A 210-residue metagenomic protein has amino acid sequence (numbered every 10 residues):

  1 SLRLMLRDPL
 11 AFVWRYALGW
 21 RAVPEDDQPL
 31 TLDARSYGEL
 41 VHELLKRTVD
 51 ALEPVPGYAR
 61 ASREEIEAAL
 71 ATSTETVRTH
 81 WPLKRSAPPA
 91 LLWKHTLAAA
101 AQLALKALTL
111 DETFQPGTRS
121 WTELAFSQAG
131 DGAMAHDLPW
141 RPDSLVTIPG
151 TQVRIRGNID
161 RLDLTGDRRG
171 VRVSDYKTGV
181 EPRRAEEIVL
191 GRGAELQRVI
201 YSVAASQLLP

Functional and structural regions predicted by a protein language model:
S1, G19-T31, L52-A61, W81-K94 (+2 more regions): Glycine- and acidic
S1, Q207-P210: Short, intrinsically disordered, charge-balanced linker/junction segments flanking boundaries in proteins
S1-R47: C-terminal, charged and often intrinsically disordered regions of DNA end-processing helicases and nucleases
P9-A22, T74-H80, R169-V180: Active-site-adjacent bridging/hinge elements
L10, D33, Y37, V41 (+5 more regions): Hydrophobic (often cysteine-bearing) scaffold residues that line and stabilize catalytic clefts of nucleotide/cofactor
E43-D137: A non-catalytic, helix-rich entry segment at domain boundaries
L124-L208: Non-catalytic protein-protein interaction segments used by genome-maintenance enzymes to assemble and couple activities
